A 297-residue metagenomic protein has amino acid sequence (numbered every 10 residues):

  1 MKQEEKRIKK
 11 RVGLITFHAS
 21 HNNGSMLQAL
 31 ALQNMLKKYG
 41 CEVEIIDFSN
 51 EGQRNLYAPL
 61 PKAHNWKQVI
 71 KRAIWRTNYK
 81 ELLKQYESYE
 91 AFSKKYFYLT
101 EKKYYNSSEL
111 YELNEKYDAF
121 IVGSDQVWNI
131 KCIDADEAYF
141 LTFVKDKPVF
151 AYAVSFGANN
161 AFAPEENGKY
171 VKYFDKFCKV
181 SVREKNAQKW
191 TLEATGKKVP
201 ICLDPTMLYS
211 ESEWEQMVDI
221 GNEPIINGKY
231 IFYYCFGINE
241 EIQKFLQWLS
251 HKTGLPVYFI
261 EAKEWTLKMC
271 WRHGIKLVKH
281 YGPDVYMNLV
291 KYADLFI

Functional and structural regions predicted by a protein language model:
R11, I15-N23, L27-K172, D219: Aromatic- and Gly/Pro-rich donor/ligand-binding loops that form nucleotide- or phosphate-bearing donor binding pockets
R11, I226-I231, L255-P256: Charged active-site motifs of nucleotide-sugar-dependent glycosyltransferases
G24-A31, A187, E241, F245: Conserved alpha-helical elements of sugar-nucleotide-dependent glycosyltransferases
I45-D47, A151-A153, K179-K185, V257-E261: Short internal beta-strands
E101-Y117, W128, A153-F236: A nucleotide-sugar donor-handling region in carbohydrate enzymes
A153-A158, Q188-T191, C235, I242-G282: Catalytic donor nucleotide-activated moiety binding site of glycosyltransferases and closely related
V199-M207, E211, W265-I297: Donor nucleotide-activated moiety binding/catalytic core segment of transferases that use nucleotide-activated donors
